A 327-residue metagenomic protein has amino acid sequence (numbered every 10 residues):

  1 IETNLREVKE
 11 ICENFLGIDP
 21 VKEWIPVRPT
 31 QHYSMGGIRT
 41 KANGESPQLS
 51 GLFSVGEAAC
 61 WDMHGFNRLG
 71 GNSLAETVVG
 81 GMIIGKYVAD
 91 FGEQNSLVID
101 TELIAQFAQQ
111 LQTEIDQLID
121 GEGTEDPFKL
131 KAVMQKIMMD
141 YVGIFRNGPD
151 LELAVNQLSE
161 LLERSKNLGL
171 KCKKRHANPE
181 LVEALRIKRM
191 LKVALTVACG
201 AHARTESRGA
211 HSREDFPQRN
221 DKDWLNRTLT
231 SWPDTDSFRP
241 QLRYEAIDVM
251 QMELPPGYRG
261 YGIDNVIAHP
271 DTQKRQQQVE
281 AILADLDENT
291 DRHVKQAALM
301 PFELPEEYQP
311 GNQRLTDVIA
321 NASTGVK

Functional and structural regions predicted by a protein language model:
I1-E23, Y87-E93, K136: An anion/pyrophosphate-binding glycine-rich loop and adjacent beta-alpha core in soluble alpha-beta enzymes
R6, P26-P29, P217: Proline-rich low-complexity regions
I18, R28-H32: Short loop/turn motifs at secondary-structure junctions and domain boundaries
E23-V27, T40-N43: Generic recognition of flexible, low-complexity loop/linker segments
Y33-M35, R39-S54, A58-K327: Glycine- and aromatic-enriched mobile tails/lids
